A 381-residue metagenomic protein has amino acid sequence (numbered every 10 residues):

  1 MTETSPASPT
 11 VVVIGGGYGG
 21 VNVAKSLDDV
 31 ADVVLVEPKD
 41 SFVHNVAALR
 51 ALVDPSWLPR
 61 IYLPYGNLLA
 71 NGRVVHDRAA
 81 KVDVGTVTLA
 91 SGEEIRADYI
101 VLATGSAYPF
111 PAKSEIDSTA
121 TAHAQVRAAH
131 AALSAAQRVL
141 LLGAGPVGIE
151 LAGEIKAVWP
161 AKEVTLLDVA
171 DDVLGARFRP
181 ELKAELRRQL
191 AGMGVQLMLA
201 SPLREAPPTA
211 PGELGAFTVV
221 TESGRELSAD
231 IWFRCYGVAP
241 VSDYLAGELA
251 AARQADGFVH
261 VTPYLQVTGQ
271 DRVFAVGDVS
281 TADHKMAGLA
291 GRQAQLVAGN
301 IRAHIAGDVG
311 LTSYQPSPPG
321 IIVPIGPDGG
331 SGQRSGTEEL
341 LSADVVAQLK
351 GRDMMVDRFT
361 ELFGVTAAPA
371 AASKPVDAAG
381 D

Functional and structural regions predicted by a protein language model:
T2-R73, E150-F178, D381: Beta1-alpha1 glycine-rich phosphate/pyrophosphate-binding loop at the start of Rossmann-like nucleotide-binding domains
T2-T10, A70-L140, F233: FAD-binding core/adjacent interface of flavoenzyme oxidoreductases
G17-G20, G145-I149, A294, A298: Catalytic nucleophile loop
G19, G105-Y108, V238-P240, D328: Short glycine-rich anion-binding loops that position phosphate/pyrophosphate groups of nucleotides and phosphorylated
G72-T88, I95, A161-P263, D308-T312: A Rossmann-like FAD-binding core segment of flavoenzymes
S118-Q137, E226-Q293: FAD-site-proximal beta/loop scaffold in flavoenzymes
V276-G326: A conserved FAD-binding loop/helix module that cradles the flavin
P327-D381: C-terminal auxiliary extensions adjacent to catalytic cores
